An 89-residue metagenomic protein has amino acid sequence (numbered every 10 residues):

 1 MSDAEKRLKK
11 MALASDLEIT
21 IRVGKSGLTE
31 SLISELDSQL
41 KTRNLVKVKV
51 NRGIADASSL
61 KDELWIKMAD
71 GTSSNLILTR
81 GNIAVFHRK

Functional and structural regions predicted by a protein language model:
M1-K89: Positively charged, polar, low-complexity stretches
